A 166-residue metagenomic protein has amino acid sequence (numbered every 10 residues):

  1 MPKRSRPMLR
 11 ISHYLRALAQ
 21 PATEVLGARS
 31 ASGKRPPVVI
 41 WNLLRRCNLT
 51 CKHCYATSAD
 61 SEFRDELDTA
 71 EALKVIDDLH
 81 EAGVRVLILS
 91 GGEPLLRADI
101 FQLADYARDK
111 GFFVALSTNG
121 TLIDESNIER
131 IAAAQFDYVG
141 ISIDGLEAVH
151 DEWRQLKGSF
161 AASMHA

Functional and structural regions predicted by a protein language model:
K3-Y138: Conserved alpha-helical substructure of the radical SAM core
F63-E66, D151-Q155: Short, solvent-exposed loop/turn segments at secondary-structure boundaries
S126, V149-E152: Short, charged, surface-exposed secondary-structure boundary motifs
I141-I143: Conserved phosphate-donor/acceptor-positioning beta-strand/loop module used by diverse small-molecule
L146: Flexible loop/hinge segments that line or gate small-molecule binding clefts
Q155-A166: Glycine-rich S-adenosyl-L-methionine
